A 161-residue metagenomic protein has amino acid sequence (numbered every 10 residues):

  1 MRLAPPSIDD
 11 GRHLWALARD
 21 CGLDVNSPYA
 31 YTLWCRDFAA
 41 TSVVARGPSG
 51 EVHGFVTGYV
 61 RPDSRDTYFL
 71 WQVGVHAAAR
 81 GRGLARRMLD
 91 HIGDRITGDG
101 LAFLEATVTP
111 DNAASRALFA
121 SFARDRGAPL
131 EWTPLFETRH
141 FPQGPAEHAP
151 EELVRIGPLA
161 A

Functional and structural regions predicted by a protein language model:
M1-L14: A short beta-loop-alpha structural element at the N-terminal edge of CoA-dependent acyl/N-acetyltransferase catalytic
R19-P48, V52, T57: Active-site rim helix/loop that mediates acceptor-substrate recognition in acyltransferases
E51-R61, T67-F69, G74: Conserved beta-strand in the GNAT
Q72-R80, V108-T109: A short, internal acetyl-CoA/4′-phosphopantetheine-binding micro-motif in the GNAT/acyltransferase core
V75, G81-D94, A117, S121: Conserved acetyl-CoA-binding loop-helix of GNAT-fold acetyltransferases
R86, P110-W132: Conserved active-site alpha-helix within GNAT-family acetyltransferase domains
I96-P110: Conserved GNAT acetyl-CoA-binding A-motif
R126-A161: C-terminal "cap" of GNAT-fold acetyltransferases
